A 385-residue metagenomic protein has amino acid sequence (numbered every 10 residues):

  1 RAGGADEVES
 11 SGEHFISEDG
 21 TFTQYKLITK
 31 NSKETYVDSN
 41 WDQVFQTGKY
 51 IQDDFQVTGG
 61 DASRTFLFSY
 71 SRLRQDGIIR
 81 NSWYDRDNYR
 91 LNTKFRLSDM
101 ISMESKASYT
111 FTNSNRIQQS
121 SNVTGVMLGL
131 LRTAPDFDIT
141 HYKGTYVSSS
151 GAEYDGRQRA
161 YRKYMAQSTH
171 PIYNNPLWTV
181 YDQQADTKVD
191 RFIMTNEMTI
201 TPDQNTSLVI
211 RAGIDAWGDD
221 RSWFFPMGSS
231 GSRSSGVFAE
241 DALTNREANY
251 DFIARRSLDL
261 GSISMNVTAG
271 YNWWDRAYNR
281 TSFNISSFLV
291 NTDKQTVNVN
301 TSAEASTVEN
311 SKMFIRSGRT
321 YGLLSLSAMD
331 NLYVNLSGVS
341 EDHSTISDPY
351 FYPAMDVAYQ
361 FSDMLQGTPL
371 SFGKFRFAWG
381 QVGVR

Functional and structural regions predicted by a protein language model:
R1-R80, Q118-S121, D138-I139, K143-A185 (+1 more regions): Residues embedded in well-ordered regular secondary structure
L27-T58, A62, Q184-T187, R191 (+3 more regions): Outer-membrane beta-barrel transmembrane domain signature of Gram-negative proteins, especially the mid-to-C-terminal
D61-D76, R80-S148, D186-D219, V237-S282 (+2 more regions): Transmembrane beta-barrel strand/turn architecture of Gram-negative outer membrane proteins
N122-L130, G156-P176, S264-T268, I315-N331: A short, terminal or domain-edge coil/loop segment
D136-S149, Q295-T307: Surface-exposed acidic, glycine/proline-enriched linker/cap segments that occur as 15-30-residue helix-coil
M198-A216, S230-S232, I315-S344: Glycine/serine-rich loop-strand microenvironments at binding/catalytic pocket rims
D220-P226: Short, flexible active-site-proximal loops enriched in glycine and acidic residues
